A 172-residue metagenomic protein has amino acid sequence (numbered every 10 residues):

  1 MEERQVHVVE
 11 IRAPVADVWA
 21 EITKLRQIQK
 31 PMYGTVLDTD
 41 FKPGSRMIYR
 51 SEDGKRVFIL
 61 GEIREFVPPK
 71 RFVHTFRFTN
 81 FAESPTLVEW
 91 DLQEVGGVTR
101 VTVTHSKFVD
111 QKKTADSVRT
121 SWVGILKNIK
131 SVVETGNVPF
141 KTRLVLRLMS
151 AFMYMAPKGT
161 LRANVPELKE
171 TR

Functional and structural regions predicted by a protein language model:
M1-D38, N164-R172: Hydrophobic ligand-binding cavity/cleft-lining segments
E3, Y33, P43, V57 (+1 more regions): Residues that act as N-cap/strand-start positions at coil-to-secondary-structure junctions
V8-R12, I48-R50, E62, D91: Generic structural detector for well-ordered beta-strands
V18-I22, I28, M47-Y49, I63 (+4 more regions): Hydrophobic pocket/interface hotspot
L37-D38, D53-Q111: Hydrophobic-ligand binding "helix-grip"
F41-M47: Short coil-to-beta transition motif at edge beta-strands of beta-rich domains
V95-R172: Terminal "cap-and-tail" regions of soluble proteins that handle hydrophobic small molecules
